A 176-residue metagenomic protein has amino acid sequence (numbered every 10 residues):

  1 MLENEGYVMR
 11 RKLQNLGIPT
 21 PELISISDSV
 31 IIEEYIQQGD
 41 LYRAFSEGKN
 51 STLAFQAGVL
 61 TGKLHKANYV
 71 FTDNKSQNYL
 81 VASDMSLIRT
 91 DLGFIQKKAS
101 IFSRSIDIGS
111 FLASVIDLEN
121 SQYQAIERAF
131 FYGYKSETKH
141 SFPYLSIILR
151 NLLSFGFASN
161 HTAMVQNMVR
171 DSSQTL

Functional and structural regions predicted by a protein language model:
M1-E3, Y7, R11-Q14, I18-Q56: Conserved structural core of kinase catalytic domains
L13, L60-L64: Conserved hydrophobic alpha-helix
I36, K75, G93: Anionic group-transfer/hydrolysis microenvironments
D40, Y79, K97: Conserved protein kinase catalytic core
K66-N78: Catalytic-loop of the protein kinase fold
N78-T90: Conserved protein kinase catalytic/activation segment
I88, L92-L176: C-lobe/activation-segment region of protein kinase-like
